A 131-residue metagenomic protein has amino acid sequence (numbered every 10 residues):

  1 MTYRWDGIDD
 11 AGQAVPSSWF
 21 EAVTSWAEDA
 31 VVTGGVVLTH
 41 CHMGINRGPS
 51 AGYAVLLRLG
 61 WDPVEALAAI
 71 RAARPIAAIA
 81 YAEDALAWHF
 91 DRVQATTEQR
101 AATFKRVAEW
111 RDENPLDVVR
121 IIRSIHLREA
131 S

Functional and structural regions predicted by a protein language model:
M1-T39, A54-W88: Cysteine-based protein phosphatase catalytic domain of the PTP/DSP
H42: P-loop (Walker A) phosphate-binding loop of NTP-binding proteins
I45-S50: Glycine-rich nucleophile elbow surrounding the catalytic serine of serine-hydrolase chemistry
G60-D62, V93-E98: Short helix-capping/linker segments at secondary-structure and domain boundaries
A95-S131: Cytosolic catalytic domains that perform sulfur/thiol-centered chemistry
